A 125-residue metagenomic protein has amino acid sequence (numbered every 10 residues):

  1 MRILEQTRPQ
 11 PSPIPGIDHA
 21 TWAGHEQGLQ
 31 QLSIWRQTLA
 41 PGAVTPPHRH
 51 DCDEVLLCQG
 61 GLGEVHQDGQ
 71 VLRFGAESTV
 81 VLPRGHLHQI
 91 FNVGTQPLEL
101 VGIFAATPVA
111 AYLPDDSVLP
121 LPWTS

Functional and structural regions predicted by a protein language model:
M1-Q31, D115-S125: A short, N-terminal "cap"/entry segment at the start of jelly-roll beta-barrel domains of the cupin/DSBH fold
R36-L39, R49-V65, I103: Short, conserved beta-strand element in jelly-roll/cupin
A43: Phosphate-centric recognition/catalysis
P46-P47, V65-H66, L82, H88-G94 (+1 more regions): Short beta-strand His + acidic residue motifs that chelate non-heme Fe in jelly-roll/DSBH and cupin folds
V55, L62-E64, V71, L87 (+1 more regions): Structural motif
G69-R84: Short acidic-glycine-tyrosine-enriched beta hairpin
V81, Q96-Y112: A short hydrophobic beta-strand segment most commonly corresponding to one strand of the jelly-roll/cupin
